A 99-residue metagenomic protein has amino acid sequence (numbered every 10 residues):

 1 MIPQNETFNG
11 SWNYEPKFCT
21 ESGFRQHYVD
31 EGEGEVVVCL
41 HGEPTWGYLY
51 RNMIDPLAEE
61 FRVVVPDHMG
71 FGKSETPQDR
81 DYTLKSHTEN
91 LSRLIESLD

Functional and structural regions predicted by a protein language model:
M1-K17: An N-terminal hydrophobic leader/cap segment in hydrolases
F8, W46, L84: Charged, low-complexity surface patches
F8-N9, F18, V29-D30, I54-D55: Short secondary-structure boundary/capping segments
G10, C19-S22, T45: Short gly/ser/thr-rich secondary-structure transition/capping motifs
Y14-E15, L49-N52, P56, S86-R93: Alpha-helical elements of Rossmann-like donor-binding domains used by nucleotide-donor carbohydrate transfer enzymes
C19-S22, V29, V65-D99: Active-site loop/oxyanion-hole signature of alpha/beta-hydrolase fold enzymes
F24, D30-K73: Conserved HGGG/HGGXW glycine-rich cap/lid loop of the alpha/beta-hydrolase fold
